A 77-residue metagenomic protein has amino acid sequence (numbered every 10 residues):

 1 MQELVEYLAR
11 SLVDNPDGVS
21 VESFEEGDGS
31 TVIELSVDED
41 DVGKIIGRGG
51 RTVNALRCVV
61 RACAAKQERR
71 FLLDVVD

Functional and structural regions predicted by a protein language model:
M1-K44, T52-D77: RNA-contacting regions in translation and RNA-metabolism proteins, encompassing KH/S1 modules where present
